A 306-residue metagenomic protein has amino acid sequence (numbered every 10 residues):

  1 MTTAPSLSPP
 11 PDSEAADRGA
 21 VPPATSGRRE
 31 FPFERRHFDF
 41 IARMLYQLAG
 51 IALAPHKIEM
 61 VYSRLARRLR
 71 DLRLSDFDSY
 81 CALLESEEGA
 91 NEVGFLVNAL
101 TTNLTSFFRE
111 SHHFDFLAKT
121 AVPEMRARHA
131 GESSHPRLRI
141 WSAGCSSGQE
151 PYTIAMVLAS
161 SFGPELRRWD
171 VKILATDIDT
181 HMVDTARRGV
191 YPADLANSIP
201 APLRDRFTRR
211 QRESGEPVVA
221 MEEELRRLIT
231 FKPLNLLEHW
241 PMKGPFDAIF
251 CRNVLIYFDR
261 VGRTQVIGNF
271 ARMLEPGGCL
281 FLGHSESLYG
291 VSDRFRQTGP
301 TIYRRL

Functional and structural regions predicted by a protein language model:
T2-W141, G283: Conserved AdoMet
A118, A155-A159, A271: A structural alpha-helix within SAM-dependent methyltransferase catalytic domains
H135-G148, Y152, L174: Conserved class I S-adenosyl-L-methionine
A143, P164-F250, V254-G262, S287-Y289: Extended basic-aromatic, gly/pro-enriched interface segments that bind polyanionic ligands
S147-L166: Conserved SAM-binding loop of SAM-dependent methyltransferases across substrates and taxa, primarily the Class I
A248, Y289-L306: Core SAM-dependent methyltransferase catalytic element
T264-P276: A short glycine-rich, Lys/Arg-flanked "PGG" loop and its adjoining helix->strand segment in the class I
G277-H284: Conserved beta-strand signature within the Rossmann-like core of class I S-adenosyl-L-methionine
